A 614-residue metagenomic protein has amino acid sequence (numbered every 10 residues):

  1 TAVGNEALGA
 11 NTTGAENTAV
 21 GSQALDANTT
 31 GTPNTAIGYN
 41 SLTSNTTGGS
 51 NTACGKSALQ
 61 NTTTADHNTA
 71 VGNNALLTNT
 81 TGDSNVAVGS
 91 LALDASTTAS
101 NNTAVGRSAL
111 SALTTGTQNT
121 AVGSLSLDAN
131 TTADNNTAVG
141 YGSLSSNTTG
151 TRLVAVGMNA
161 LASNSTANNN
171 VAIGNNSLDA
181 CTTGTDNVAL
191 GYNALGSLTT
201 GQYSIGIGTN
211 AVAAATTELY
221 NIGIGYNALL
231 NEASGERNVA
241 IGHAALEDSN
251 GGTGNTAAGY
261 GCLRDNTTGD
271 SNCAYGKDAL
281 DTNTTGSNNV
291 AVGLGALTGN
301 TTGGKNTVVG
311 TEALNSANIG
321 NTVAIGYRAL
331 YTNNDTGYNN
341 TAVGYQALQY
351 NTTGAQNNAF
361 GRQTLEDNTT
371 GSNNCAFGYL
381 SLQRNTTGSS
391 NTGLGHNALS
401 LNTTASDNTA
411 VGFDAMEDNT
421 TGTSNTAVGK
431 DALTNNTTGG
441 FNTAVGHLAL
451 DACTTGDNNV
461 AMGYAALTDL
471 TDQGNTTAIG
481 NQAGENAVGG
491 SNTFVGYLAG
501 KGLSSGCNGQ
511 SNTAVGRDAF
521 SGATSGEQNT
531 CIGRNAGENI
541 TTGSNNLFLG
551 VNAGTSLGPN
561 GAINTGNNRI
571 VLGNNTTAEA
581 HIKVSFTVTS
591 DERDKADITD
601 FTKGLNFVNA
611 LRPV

Functional and structural regions predicted by a protein language model:
T1-D591: Glycine- and small/polar-enriched repetitive beta-structure motifs of secreted/surface proteins
L195, L450, S590-V614: Intramolecular chaperone/auto-protease modules of tailspike-like proteins
